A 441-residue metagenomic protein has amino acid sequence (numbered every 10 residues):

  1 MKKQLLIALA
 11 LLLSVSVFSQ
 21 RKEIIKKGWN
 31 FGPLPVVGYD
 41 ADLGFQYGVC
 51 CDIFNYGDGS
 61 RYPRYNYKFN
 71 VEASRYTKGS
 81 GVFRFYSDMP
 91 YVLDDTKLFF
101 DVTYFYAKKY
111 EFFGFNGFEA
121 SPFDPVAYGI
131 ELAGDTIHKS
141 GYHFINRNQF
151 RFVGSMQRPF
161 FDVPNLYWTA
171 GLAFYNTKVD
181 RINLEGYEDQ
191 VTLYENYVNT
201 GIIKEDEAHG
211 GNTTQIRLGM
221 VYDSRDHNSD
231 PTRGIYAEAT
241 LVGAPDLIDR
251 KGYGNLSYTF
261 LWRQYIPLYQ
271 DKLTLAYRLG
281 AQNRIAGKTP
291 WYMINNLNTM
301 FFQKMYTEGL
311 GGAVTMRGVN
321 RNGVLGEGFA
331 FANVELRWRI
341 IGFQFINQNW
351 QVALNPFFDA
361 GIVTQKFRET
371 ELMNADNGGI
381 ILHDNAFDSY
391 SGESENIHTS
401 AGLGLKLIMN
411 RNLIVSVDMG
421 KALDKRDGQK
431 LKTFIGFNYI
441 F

Functional and structural regions predicted by a protein language model:
Q20-N30, G57-N66, V92-F99, F161-Y167 (+9 more regions): Short loop/turn motifs that connect adjacent beta-strands in outer-membrane beta-barrel proteins
E23-F31, Y39-N212, V314, A422-L423 (+1 more regions): Gram-negative/organellar outer-membrane beta-barrel architecture
F31-P33, Y47-V49, G81-F85, N148-G154 (+7 more regions): Hydrophobic, lipid-facing positions within transmembrane beta-strands of outer-membrane proteins
F31-P33, Y67-V71, L98-V102, L166-A170 (+8 more regions): Transmembrane beta-strands of outer-membrane beta-barrel proteins
V49-F69, R217-L261, G402-I408, L413-M419: Surface-exposed extracellular loop regions of Gram-negative outer-membrane beta-barrel proteins
D52-F54, D88-P90, S155-P159, G219-D223 (+4 more regions): Transmembrane beta-barrel domains of outer membrane proteins
V179, N183-V198, D206-E207, T214 (+2 more regions): Outer-membrane beta-barrel transmembrane domain signature
D206, I216-G219, H227-Q348, F387: C-terminal outer-membrane beta-barrel translocator/porin domains of Gram-negative envelope proteins and their
